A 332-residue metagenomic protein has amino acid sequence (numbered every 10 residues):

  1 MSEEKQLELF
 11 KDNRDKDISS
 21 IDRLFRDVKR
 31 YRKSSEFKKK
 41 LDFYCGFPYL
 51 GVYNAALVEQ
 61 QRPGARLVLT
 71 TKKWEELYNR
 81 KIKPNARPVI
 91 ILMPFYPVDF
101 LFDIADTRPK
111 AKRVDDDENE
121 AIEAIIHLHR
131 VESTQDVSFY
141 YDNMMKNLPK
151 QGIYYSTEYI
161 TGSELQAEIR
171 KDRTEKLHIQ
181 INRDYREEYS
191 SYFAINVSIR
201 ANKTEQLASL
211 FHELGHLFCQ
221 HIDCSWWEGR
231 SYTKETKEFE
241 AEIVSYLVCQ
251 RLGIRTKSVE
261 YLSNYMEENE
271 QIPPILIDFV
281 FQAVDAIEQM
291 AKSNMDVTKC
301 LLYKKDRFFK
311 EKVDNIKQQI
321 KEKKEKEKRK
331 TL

Functional and structural regions predicted by a protein language model:
M1-K324, K328: N-terminal accessory/interface modules of nucleic-acid-binding and processing proteins
